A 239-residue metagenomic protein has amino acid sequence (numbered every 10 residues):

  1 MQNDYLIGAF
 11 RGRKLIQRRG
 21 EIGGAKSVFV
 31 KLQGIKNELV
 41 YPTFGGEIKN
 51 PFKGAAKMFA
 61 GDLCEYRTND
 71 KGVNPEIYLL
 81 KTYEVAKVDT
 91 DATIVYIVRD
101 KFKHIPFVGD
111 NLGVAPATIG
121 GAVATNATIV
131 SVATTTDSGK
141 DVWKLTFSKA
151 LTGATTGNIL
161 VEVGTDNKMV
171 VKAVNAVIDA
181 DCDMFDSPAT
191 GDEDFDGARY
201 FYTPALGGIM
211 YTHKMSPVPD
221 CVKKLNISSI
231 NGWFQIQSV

Functional and structural regions predicted by a protein language model:
M1-V239: Surface-exposed, low-hydrophobicity beta-strand/loop segments enriched in small/polar/acidic residues
